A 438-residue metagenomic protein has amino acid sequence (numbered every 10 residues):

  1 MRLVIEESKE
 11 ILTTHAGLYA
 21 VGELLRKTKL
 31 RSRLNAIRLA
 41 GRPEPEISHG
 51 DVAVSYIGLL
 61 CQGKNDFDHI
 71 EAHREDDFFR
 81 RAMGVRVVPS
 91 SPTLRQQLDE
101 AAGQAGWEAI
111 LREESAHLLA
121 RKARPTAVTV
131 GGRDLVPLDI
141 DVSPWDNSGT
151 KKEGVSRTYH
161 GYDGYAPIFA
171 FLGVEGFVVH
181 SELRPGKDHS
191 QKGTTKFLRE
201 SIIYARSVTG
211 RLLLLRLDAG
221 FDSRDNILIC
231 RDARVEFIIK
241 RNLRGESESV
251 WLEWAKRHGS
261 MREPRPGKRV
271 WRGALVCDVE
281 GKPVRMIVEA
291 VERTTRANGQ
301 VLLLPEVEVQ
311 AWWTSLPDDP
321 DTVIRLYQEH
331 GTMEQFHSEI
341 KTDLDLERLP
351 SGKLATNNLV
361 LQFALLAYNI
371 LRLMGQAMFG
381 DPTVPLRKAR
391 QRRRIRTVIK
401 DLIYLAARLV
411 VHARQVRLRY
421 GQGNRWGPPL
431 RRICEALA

Functional and structural regions predicted by a protein language model:
M1-D163, P167-H189, T194-V208, K400 (+1 more regions): Dynamic "connector" segments at or just before major functional cores
M1-V4, E236-T342, P429-A438: An anionic, glycine-rich sequence signature occurring as long contiguous blocks
V4, I370-D401: Conserved nucleotidyltransferase catalytic core and NTase-mimicking acidic/glycine-rich helix/loop elements in nucleic
L12, R42-D51, L302, S351-L361: Structural motif
I70, P320-F363, A367-Q376: Short amphipathic alpha-helical "interface-anchor" segments enriched in bulky aromatics
D141, L212-D222: Acidic/histidine-rich, metal-coordinating catalytic segments
R206-L213, D232-A233: Short, surface-exposed connector motifs at secondary-structure boundaries
I227-E236: Short, surface-exposed basic-aromatic patches at helix termini and helix-loop junctions that form
